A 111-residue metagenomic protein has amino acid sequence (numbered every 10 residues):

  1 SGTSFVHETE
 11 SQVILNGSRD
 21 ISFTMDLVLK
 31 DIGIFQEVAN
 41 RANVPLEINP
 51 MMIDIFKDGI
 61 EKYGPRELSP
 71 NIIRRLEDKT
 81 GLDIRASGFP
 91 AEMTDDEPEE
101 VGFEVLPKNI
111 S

Functional and structural regions predicted by a protein language model:
S1-K79: Helical "substrate-binding/catalytic lid" subdomain of Rossmann-like NAD(P)-dependent dehydrogenases/reductases
M25, E61-S111: NAD(P)-dependent dehydrogenase/reductase Rossmann-like domain
